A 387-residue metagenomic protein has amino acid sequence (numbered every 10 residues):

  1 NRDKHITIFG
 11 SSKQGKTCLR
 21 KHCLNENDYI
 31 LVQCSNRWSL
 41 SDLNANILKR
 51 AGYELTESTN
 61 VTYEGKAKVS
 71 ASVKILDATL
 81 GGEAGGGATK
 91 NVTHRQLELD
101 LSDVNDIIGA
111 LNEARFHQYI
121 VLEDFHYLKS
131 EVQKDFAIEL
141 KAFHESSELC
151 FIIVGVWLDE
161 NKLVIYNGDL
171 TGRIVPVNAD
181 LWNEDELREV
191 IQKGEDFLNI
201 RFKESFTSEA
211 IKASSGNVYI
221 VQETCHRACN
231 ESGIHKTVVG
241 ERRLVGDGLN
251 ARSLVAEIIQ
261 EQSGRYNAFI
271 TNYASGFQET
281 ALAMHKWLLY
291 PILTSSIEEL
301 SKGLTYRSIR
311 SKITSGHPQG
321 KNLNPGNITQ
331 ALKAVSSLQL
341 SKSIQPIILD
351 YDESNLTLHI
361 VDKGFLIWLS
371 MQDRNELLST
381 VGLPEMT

Functional and structural regions predicted by a protein language model:
R2-V121, Y127-K134, E148-L149, L323: P-loop NTPase nucleotide-binding core
S41-L48, E184-R188, Q192, T207 (+1 more regions): An amphipathic alpha-helix signature
Y127-S130, A142, D159: Residues immediately C-terminal
E139-C150, A331-L338: Substrate-engagement module of ASCE P-loop NTPases
D159-I174: Short regulatory helix/loop adjacent to the ATP-binding pocket of P-loop NTPases
A179-T207, S215, Y219-T224: Conserved small helical "lid"/interfacial subdomain of P-loop NTPases
K203-E261: Amphipathic alpha-helical "lid/sensor" segments that cap RecA-like P-loop NTPase cores
G246-T387: C-terminal leucine-rich, beta-strand-based interaction scaffolds used for sensing/assembly
